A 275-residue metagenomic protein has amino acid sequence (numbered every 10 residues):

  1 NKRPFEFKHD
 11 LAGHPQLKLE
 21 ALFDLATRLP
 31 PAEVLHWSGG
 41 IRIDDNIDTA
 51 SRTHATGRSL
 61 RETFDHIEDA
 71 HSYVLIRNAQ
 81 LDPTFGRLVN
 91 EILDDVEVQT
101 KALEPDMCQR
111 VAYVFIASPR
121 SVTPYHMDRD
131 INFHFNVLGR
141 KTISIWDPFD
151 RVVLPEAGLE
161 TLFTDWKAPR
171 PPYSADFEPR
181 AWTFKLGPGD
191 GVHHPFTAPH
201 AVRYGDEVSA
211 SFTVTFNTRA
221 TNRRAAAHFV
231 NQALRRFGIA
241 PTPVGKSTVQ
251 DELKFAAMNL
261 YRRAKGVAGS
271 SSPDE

Functional and structural regions predicted by a protein language model:
N1-D94, N231-F237, Y261-E275: Transition-metal
F5, M107-I116: A short glycine-rich, His/Asp/Glu-containing loop-to-beta-strand
G86-V89, T123-D128, S144-F149, V153-G158 (+1 more regions): A short secondary-structure junction signal
Q109, V122-N132, P179-R180: A short beta-loop-beta micro-motif enriched in histidine and acidic residues
F115-P119, D128, N132-T142, D147 (+2 more regions): Short, conserved beta-strand element in jelly-roll/cupin
L138-H193, A198-P199: Double-stranded beta-helix
E156, D206-N222: A short hydrophobic beta-strand segment most commonly corresponding to one strand of the jelly-roll/cupin
T183-F184, T218-E275: Conserved double-stranded beta-helix
